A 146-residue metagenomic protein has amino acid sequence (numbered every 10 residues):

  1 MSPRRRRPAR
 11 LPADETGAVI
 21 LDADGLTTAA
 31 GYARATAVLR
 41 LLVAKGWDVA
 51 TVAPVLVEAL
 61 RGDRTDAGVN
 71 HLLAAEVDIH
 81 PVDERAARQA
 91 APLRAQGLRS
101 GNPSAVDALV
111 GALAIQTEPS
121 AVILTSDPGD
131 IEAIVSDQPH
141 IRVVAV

Functional and structural regions predicted by a protein language model:
M1-T16, V38, I115-V146: Acidic, PIN/NYN-like endoribonuclease modules and their adjacent C-terminal/linker elements
M1-T51, L60-A75, Q138: Short, well-structured N-terminal submotif of metal-dependent ribonuclease cores
S2-P8, D78-P128: Active-site neighborhoods of divalent-metal-dependent phosphate/nucleic-acid chemistry enzymes
V19, V49, H80, L124 (+1 more regions): Residues that recognize and position ribonucleotide moieties
L21-D22, T51-A53, P103-A105, P128 (+1 more regions): Histidine- and aromatic-rich ligand-binding microenvironments
L26-T27, L56, A87, I131: A generic structural signal for short hydrophobic patches within well-formed alpha-helices
A35, L56, D66-V69, A87-A90 (+2 more regions): A general structural signal for well-ordered alpha-helical segments in protein cores
